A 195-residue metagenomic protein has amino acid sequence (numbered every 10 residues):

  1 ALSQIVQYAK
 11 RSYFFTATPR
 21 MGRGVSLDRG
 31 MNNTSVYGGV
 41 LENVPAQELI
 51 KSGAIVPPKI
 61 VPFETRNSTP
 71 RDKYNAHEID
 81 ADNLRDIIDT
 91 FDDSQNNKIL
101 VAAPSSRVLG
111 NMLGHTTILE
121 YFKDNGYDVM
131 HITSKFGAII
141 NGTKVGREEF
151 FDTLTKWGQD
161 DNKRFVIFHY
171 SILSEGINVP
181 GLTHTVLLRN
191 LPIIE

Functional and structural regions predicted by a protein language model:
A1-I5, I177-P180: Conserved ATPase-coupling elements of RecA-like P-loop NTPase cores
L2-I55: Post-DEXD/H (motif II) to motif III coupling segment of the RecA-like Helicase ATP-binding lobe
F15-P19, S105-S106, Y170-I172: A short beta-strand-to-loop transition that corresponds to the Sensor-1 phosphate-sensing loop of AAA+ P-loop ATPases
G38-G110: Conserved interdomain linker/interface between the two RecA-like ATPase lobes of SF2 helicase motors
S106-T133: Conserved helicase motor "Helicase C" RecA-like lobe of SF1/SF2 P-loop NTPases
Y127-L173: Conserved helicase ATPase core of P-loop NTP-dependent helicases/translocases
F165-H169, S174-N190: A short beta-strand element within the Helicase C-terminal
P192-E195: Conserved SF2 helicase motif VI
